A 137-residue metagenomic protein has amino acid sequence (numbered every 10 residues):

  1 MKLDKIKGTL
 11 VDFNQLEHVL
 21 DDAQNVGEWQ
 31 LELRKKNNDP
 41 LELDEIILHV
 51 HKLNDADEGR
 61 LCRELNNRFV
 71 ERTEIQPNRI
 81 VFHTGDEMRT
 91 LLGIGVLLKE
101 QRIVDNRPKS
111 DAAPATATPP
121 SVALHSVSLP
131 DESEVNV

Functional and structural regions predicted by a protein language model:
M1-V137: AMP-binding adenylation
